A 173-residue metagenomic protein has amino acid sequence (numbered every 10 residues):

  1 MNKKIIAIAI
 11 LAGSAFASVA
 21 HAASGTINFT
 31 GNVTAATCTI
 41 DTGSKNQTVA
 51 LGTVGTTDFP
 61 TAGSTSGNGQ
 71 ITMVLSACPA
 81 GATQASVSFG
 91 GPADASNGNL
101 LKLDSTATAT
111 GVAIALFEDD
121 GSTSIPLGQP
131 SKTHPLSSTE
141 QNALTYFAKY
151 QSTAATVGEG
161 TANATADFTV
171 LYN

Functional and structural regions predicted by a protein language model:
N2-K4, V19-N173: Mature extracellular/passenger domains of Gram-negative fimbrial/pilin and adhesin proteins
A9-I10, A20: Cleavable N-terminal signal peptides
